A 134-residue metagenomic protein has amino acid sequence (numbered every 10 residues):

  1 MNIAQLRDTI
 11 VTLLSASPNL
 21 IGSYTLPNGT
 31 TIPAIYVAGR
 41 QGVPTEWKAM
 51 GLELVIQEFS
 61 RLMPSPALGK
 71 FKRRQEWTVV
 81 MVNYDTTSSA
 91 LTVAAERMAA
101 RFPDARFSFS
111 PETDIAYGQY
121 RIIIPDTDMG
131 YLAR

Functional and structural regions predicted by a protein language model:
M1-S65, S89: Small/polar-rich, solvent-exposed N-terminal microdomains that initiate assembly or binding
I3, Y36-V37, P44, G69-K70 (+4 more regions): General helical secondary-structure elements
G22-Y24, L91-R134: Acidic-leaning, charged glycine-interspersed low-complexity segments
P44-G51, G69, V80-E96: Acidic, Ser/Thr- and Gly-enriched intrinsically disordered low-complexity segments
W47, L62-R74, S108-G118: Short, surface-exposed loop and linker segments with low hydrophobicity and enrichment for Pro/Ser/Thr
M63-S65, M81-T86, A105-S108: Short, surface-exposed, polar/charged, turn-prone segments marking secondary-structure boundaries
G69-D85, A116-G130: Oligomerization/assembly interface segments of phage tail-like spikes and tubes
